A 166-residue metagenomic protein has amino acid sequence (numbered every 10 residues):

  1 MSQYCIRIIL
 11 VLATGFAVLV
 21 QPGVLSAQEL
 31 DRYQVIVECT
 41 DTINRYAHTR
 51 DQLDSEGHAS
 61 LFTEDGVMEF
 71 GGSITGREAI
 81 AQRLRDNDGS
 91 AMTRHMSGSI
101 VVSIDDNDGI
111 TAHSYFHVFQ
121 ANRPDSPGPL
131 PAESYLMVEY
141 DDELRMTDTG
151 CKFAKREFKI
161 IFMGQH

Functional and structural regions predicted by a protein language model:
M1-C5: N-terminal secretory signal peptides that target proteins for export/translocation
I8-Q21: Bacterial N-terminal signal peptides
G23, G109-T111, Y135-H166: Short beta-strand edge/turn micro-motifs at domain boundaries
G23-H48, Q52, S60-E64: Short, low-complexity N-terminal intrinsically disordered segments enriched in polar/charged residues
V37, A91-T93, E133-Y135: Transmembrane beta-barrel outer-membrane domains
R50, F62, F116-V118, E157-I160: Short beta-strand segments enriched in hydrophobic/aromatic residues within well-folded beta-rich domains
S55-Q120: A solvent-exposed, acidic/Ser-Thr-rich amphipathic alpha-helical stretch
P124-S134: Short, surface-exposed loop/helix-turn segments at secondary-structure junctions that function as lids/hinges flanking
